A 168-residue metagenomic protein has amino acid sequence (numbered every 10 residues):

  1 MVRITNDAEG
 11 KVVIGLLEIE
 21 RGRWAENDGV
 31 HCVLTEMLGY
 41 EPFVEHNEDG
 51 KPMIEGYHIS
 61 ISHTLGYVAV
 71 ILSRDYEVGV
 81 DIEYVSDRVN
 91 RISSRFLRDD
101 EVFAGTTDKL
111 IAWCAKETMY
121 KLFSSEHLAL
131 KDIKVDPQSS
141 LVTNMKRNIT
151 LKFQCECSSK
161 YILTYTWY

Functional and structural regions predicted by a protein language model:
M1-Y168: Core catalytic alpha/beta fold that binds nucleotide/phospho-ligands
